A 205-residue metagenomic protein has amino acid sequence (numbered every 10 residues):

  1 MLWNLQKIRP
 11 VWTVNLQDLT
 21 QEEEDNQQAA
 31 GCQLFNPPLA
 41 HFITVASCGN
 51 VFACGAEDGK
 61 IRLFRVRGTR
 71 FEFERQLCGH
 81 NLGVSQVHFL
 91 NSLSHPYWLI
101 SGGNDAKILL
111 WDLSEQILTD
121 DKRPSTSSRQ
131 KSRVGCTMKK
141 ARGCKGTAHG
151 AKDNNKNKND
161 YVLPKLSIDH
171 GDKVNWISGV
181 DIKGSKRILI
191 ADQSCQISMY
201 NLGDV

Functional and structural regions predicted by a protein language model:
M1-Q6, V14, I61-R65, I108-L113 (+1 more regions): WD40-repeat beta-propellers
L5, G55-D58, S101-D105, A191-S194: Conserved strand-to-loop turn within each blade of WD40 beta-propeller repeats
I8-W12, T20, T69-F73, I117-K131 (+1 more regions): Beta-strand initiation motifs
N15-A40, L77-V84, S125-K131, L166-N175: WD40/WD-repeat beta-propeller blade N-cap
N36-P37, T44-N50, G55, V87-Y97 (+1 more regions): Loop/turn segments within WD40 beta-propeller blades
L63-S92: A beta-strand-loop signature enriched in Asp, Gly, Thr, and Trp that corresponds to the sialidase/neuraminidase Asp-box
R67-F71, S92-Y97, L118-K122, I182-K186: Short, solvent-exposed loop/turn segments that connect beta-strands within catalytic domains and beta-strand-rich
W176-V205: Blade-level signature of beta-propeller repeat domains, shared across WD40, Kelch, NHL, RCC1 and BNR/Asp-box propellers
